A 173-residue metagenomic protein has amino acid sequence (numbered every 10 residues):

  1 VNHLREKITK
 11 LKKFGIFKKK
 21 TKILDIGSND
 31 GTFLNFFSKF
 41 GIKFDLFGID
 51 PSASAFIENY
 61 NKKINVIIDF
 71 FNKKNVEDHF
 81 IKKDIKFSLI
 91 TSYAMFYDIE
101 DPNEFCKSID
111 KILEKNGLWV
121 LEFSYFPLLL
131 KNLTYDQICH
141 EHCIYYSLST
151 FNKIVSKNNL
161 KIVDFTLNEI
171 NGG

Functional and structural regions predicted by a protein language model:
V1, T166-N168: N-terminal juxtadomain amphipathic helix that follows a signal peptide/anchor or precedes a small N-terminal auxiliary
V1-E58: Extended interfacial segments that mediate partner engagement and assembly in macromolecular machines
K62-V76: Conserved SAM-binding strand-loop segment of SAM-dependent methyltransferases
K74-I85: Short amphipathic alpha-helix with an adjacent loop that forms part of the alpha/beta core around
T91: A conserved beta-strand element that flanks and buttresses the S-adenosyl-L-methionine
M95: Hydrophobic adenine-recognition pocket in adenosine-nucleotide-binding enzymes
N103-L118: A short glycine-rich, Lys/Arg-flanked "PGG" loop and its adjoining helix->strand segment in the class I
W119-I144, L148-S149: Short, glycine-/aromatic-enriched active-site segment of Class I SAM-dependent methyltransferases
